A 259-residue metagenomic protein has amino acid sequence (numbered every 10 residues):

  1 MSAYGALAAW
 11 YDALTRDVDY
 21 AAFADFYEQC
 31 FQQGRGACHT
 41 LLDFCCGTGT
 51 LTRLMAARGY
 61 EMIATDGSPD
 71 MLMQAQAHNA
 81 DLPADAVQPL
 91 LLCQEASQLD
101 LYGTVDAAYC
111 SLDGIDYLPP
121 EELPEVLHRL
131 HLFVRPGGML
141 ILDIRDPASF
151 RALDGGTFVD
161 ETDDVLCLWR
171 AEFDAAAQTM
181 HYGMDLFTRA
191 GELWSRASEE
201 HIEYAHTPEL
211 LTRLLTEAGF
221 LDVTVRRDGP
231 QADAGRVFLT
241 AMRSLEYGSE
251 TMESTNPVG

Functional and structural regions predicted by a protein language model:
M1-A37: Conserved class I S-adenosyl-L-methionine
C38-C45: Conserved class I S-adenosyl-L-methionine
T50-Q98: Class I SAM-dependent methyltransferase SAM/SAH-binding core
D100-A107: A short acidic, Gly/Pro-enriched loop at the edge of an enzyme's catalytic core that lines a small-molecule cofactor
S111-L112: Residues lining the SAM
E121, I141-L210: SAM-dependent methyltransferase
P124-P136: A short glycine-rich, Lys/Arg-flanked "PGG" loop and its adjoining helix->strand segment in the class I
P208-G259: C-terminal lobe and adjacent flexible extensions of AdoMet/dcAdoMet transferase-like proteins
